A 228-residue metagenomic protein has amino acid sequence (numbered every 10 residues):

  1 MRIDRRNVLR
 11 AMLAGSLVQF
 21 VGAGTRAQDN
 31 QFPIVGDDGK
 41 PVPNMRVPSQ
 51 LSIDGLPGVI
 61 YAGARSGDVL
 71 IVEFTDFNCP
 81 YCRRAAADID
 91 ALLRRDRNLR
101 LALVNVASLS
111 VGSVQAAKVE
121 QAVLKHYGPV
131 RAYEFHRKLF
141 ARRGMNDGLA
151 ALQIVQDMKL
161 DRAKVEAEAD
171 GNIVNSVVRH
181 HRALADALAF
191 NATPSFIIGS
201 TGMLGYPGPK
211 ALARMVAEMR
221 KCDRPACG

Functional and structural regions predicted by a protein language model:
R2-G112, S176-A187, K221-G228: Extracytoplasmic thiol/disulfide redox context detector
P33, S108-T193, I197-C227: Cysteine-centric redox/oxidoreductase cores and disulfide-bonded domains
